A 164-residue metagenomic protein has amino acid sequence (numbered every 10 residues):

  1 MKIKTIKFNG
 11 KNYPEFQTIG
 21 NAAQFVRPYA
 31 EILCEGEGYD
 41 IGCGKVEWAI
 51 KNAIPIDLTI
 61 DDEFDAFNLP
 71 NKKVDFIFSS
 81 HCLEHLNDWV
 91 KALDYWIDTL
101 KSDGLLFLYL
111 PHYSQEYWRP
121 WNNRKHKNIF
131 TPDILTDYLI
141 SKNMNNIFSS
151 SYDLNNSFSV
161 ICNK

Functional and structural regions predicted by a protein language model:
M1-N9: N-terminal, positively charged/glycine-rich alpha-helical extensions of SAM-dependent methyltransferases
G10-G20, P28, I32-L33, N87-K164: S-adenosyl-L-methionine-dependent methyltransferase catalytic module, highlighting the catalytic core
L33-K45: Conserved class I S-adenosyl-L-methionine
E37, N52, L105: Residues at the starts of beta-strands that form the adenosine-phosphate
G44-N71: Adenosine-cofactor binding site in Rossmann-like domains, unifying the SAM/SAH pocket of S-adenosylmethionine-dependent
F78: A conserved beta-strand element that flanks and buttresses the S-adenosyl-L-methionine
H81, H85: Histidine-centered divalent metal-coordination motifs
